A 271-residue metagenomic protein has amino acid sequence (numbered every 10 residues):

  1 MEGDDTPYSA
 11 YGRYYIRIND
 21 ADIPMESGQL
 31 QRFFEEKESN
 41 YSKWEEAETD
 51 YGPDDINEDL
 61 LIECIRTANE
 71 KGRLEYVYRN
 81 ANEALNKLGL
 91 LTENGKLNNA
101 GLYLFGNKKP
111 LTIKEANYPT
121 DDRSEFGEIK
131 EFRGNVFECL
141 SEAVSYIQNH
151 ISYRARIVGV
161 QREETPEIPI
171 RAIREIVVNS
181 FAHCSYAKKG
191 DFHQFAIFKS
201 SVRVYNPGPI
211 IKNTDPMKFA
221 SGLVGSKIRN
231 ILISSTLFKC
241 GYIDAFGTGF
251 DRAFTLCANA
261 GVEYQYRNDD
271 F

Functional and structural regions predicted by a protein language model:
M1, F254, A258-N259: Conserved short secondary-structure elements within globular domains
M1-Y11: Elongated alpha-helical scaffolds
D5, R17-D191, F195-S226, G249 (+1 more regions): Active-site helix-to-loop segments that bind/position phosphate- or nucleotide-bearing substrates and donors across
S226-L256: Glycine-rich phosphate-binding loop
Y266-N268: A short beta-strand-to-loop motif within the catalytic HATPase_c
